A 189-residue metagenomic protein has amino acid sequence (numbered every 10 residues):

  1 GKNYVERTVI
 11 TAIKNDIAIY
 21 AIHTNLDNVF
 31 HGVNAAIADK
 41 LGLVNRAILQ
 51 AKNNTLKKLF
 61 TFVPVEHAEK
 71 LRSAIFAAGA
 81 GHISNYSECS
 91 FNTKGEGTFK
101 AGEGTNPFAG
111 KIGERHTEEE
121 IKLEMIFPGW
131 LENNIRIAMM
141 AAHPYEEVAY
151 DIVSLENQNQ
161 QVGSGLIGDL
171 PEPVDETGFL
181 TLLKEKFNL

Functional and structural regions predicted by a protein language model:
G1-L189: Hydrophobic structural segments
